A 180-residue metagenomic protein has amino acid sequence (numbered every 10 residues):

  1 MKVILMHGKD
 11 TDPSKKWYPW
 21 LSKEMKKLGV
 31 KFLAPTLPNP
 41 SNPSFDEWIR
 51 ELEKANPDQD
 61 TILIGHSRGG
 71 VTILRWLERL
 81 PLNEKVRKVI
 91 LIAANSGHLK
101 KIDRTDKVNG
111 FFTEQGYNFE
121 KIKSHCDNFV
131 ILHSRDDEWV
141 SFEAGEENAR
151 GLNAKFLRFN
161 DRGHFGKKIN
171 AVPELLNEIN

Functional and structural regions predicted by a protein language model:
M1-Q59: Active-site catalytic motif of lipid deacylating hydrolases and related acyltransferases
G8, L37-P40, V89-L99: Active-site nucleophile loop of the alpha/beta-hydrolase fold
S14, E138-A144: Conserved alpha/beta-hydrolase "acid-adjacent" motif
K31-L33, E146, R150-G166: Catalytic histidine neighborhood in serine/cysteine hydrolases with alpha/beta-hydrolase-type architecture
P43, R162-P173: Catalytic histidine-centered segment of alpha/beta-hydrolase-like enzymes
L63-I64, V89: Conserved alpha/beta-hydrolase fold motif
I64-L74: Gly/Ala-rich beta-loop-alpha elbow adjacent to hydrolase catalytic centers
H125, V130-H133, D137: Short beta-strand/loop motif that positions the catalytic acidic residue of the alpha/beta-hydrolase fold
